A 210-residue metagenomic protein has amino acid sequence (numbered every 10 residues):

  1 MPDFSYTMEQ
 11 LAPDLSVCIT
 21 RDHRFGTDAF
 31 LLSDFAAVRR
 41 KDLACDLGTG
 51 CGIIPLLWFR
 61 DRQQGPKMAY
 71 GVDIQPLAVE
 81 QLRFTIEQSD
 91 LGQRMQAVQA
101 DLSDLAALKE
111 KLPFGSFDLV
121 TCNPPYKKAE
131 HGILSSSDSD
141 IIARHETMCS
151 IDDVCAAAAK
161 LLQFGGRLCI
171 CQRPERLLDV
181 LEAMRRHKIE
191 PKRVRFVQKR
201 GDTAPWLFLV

Functional and structural regions predicted by a protein language model:
P2-A12, S16-V17, R186-V210: C-terminal catalytic and target-recognition region of SAM-dependent MTase-like enzymes, primarily methyltransferases
P2-R39: Class I SAM-dependent transferase core
D14, P66, G92-R94, G165 (+1 more regions): A generic structural signal for alpha->beta connector loops
I19, Q99-A100, Q172, R195: Short loop/edge segments at beta-strand edges and connector loops that shape dinucleotide/nucleotide cofactor-binding
F25, M148-A204: Conserved Class I SAM-dependent methyltransferase catalytic core
D34-I133: Conserved SAM/SAH cofactor-binding pocket of Class I
P124-D153: Mobile active-site "lid"/loop adjacent to the S-adenosyl-L-methionine
